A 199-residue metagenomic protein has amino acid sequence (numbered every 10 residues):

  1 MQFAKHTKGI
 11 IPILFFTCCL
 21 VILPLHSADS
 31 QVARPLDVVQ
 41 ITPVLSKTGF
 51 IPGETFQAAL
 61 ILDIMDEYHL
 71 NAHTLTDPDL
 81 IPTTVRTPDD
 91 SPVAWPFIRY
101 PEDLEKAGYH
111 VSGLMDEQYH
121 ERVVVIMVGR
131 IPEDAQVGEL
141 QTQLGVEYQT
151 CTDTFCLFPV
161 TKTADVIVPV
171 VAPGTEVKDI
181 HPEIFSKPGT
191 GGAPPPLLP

Functional and structural regions predicted by a protein language model:
M1-K8: N-terminal secretory signal peptides that target proteins for export/translocation
Q2, L14-F15, I184: Intrinsic disorder/low-structure terminal segments
F3, P24-H26: Short, low-complexity, intrinsically disordered N-terminal modules that encode targeting/processing signals
K5, T17-C18, R99, K187: Generic detector of N-terminal low-structure segments
T7, L14-F15, E67: Compositionally biased, intrinsically disordered low-complexity regions
I11-P24: Bacterial N-terminal signal peptides
S27-P199: Extracellular/lumen-exposed scaffold segments
